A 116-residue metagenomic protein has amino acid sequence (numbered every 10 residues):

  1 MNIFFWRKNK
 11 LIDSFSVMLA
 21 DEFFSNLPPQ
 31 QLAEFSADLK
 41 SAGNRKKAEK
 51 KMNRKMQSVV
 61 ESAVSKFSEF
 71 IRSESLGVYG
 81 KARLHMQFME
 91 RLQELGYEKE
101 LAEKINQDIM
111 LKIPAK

Functional and structural regions predicted by a protein language model:
M1-E90: Surface-exposed, interaction-prone regions with an acidic/low-complexity signature
A82-K116: Amphipathic alpha-helical binding modules
